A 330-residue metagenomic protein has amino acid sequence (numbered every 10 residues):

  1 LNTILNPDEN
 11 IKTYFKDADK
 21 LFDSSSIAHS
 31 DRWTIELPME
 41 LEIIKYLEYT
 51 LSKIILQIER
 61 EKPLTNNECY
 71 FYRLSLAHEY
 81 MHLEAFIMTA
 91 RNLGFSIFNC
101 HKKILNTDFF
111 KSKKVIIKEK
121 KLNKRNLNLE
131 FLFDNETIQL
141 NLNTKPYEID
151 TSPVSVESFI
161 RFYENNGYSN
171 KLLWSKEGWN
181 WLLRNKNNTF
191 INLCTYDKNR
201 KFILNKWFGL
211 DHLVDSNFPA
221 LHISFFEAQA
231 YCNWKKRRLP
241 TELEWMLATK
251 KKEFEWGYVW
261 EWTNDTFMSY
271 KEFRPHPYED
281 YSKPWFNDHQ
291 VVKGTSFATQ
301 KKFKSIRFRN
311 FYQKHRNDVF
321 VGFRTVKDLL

Functional and structural regions predicted by a protein language model:
L1-S30, R60-D108, Y147, P153-V156 (+5 more regions): Short, contiguous alpha-helical
T13-H29, K118, L173-L210, K283-T295: Core domains of carbohydrate- and sulfate-ester-processing enzymes
I27-E40, L64, L213: Acidic/His metal-coordination segments adjacent to aromatic residues that form catalytic metal sites in metalloenzymes
P38, N126-T144, K304-K314: Short, polar loop/linker segments at the starts of domains and inter-domain junctions
P38-L51, E136-N166, L193-K252: Short aromatic-cysteine micro-motif
K103-I117, N123-K124: Extracytoplasmic and endomembrane cell-envelope/extracellular-matrix remodeling and assembly machinery
N106, S112-K113, Q139, A220 (+2 more regions): Short Gly/Pro-enriched turn/cap motifs at secondary-structure boundaries
T137, E164-K186, E255-L330: Surface-exposed recognition segments
